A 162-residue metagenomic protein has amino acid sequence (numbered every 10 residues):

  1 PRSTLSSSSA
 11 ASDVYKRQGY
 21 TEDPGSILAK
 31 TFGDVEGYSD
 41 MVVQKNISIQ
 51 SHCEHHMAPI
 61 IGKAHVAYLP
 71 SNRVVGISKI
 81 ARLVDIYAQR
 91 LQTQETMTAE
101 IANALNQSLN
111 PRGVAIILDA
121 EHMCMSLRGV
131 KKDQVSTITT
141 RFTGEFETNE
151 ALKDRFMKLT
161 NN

Functional and structural regions predicted by a protein language model:
P1-A11, Y15: Single conserved hydrophobic/aromatic residue that forms the stacking wall/gate of nucleotide- or nucleobase-binding
S12-N162: N-terminal intrinsically disordered, cationic/polar leader segments that include organellar targeting peptides
